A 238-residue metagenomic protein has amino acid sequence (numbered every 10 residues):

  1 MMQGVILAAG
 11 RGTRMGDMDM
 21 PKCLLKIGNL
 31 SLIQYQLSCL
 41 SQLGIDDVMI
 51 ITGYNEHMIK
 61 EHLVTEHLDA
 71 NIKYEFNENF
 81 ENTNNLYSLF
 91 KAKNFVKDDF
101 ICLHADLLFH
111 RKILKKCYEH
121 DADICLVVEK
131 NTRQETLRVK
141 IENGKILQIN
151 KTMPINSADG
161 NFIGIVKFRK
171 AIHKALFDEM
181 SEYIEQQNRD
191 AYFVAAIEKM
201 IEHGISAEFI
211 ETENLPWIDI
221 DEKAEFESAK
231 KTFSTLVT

Functional and structural regions predicted by a protein language model:
M1-M18: N-terminal nucleotide-binding beta1-loop-alpha1 segment
M2, N161-T238: Conserved alpha/beta core of the MobA/IspD/sugar-nucleotide pyrophosphorylase nucleotidyltransferase superfamily
Q3-I6, L30-D99: Conserved N-terminal catalytic core of the sugar/cofactor nucleotidyltransferase
M18, K22-Y35: Short catalytic helix/loop segments, enriched in acidic residues and glycine and frequently bearing histidine
C23, N71-K73, K145, S206-E208: Conserved beta-strand segments of alpha/beta enzyme cores
G28, Y54, F80, Y192 (+1 more regions): Short beta->alpha linker loops
H67-L137, K170: Conserved beta-loop-beta/alpha segment of the NTase-like Rossmann-fold superfamily that binds/positions NTPs
H110-I184: Conserved core of the sugar-phosphate nucleotidyltransferase
